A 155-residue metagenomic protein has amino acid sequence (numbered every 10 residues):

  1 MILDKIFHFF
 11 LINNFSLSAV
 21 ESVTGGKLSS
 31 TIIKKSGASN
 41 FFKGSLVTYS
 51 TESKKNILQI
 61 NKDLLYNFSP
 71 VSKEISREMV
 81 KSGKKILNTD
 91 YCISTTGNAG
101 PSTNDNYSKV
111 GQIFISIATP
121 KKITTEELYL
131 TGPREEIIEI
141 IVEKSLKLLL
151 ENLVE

Functional and structural regions predicted by a protein language model:
M1-E155: Short alpha-helical segments enriched in small residues
